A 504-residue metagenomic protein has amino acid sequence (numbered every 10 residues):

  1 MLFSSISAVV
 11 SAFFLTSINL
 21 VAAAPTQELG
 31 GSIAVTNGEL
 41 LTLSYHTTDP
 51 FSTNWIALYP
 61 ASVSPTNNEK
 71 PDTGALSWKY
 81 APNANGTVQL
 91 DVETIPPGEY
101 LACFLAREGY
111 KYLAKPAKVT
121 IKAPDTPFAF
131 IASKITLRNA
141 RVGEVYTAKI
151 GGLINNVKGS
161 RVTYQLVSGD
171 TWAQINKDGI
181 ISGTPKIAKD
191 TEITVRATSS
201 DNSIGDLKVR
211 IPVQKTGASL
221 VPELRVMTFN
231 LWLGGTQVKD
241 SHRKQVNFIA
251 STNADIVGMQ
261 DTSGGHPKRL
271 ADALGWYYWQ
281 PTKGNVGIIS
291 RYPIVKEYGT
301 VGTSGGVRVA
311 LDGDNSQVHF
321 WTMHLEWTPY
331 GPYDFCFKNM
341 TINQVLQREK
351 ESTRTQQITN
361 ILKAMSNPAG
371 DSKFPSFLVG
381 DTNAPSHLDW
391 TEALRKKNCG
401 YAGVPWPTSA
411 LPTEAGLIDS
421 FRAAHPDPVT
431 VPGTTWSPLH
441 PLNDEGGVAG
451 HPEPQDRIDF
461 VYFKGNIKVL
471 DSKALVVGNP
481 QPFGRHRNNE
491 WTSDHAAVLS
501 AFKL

Functional and structural regions predicted by a protein language model:
M1-A24: Fungal secretory targeting signals
A24-D125, S203-G205: Extended, solvent-exposed regions of the mature portions of secreted/cell-surface glycoproteins
I131-S160: Solvent-exposed, low-complexity, repeat-rich "mucin-like" stalks and linkers
G169-K186: Strand-loop-strand motifs at the edges of beta-sheets in extracellular beta-sandwich domains
K189-D201: A short beta-strand micro-motif common to beta-rich folds, especially ectodomain repeats
D206-D272, Q317-V318, D494, K503-L504: N-terminal, active-site-proximal structural segment of metallo-dependent hydrolase catalytic domains
I256-F335: Structured beta-strand-rich core segments of catalytic domains in phosphoester-bond hydrolases
T300-V301, R308, N367-S376, A384-L504: Metal-dependent phosphoester-hydrolase catalytic domains
